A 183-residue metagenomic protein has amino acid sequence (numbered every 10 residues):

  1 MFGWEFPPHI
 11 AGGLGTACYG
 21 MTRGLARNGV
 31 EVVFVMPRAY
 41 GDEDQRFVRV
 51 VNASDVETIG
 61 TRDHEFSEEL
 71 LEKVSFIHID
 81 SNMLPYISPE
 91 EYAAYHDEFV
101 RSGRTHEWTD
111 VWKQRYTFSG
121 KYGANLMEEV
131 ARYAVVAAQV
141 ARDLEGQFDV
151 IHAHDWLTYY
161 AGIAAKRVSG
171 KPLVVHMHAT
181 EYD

Functional and structural regions predicted by a protein language model:
W4, P37, M177-T180: Histidine-centered beta-alpha loop that forms part of the nucleotide-sugar donor binding/catalytic region in diverse
E5-A17, D42-Q45: A short, glycine/small-residue-rich beta-strand->loop->alpha-helix junction that serves as a flexible
G15-A26: Short amphipathic alpha-helix
E31-F34, V174: A structural signal for isolated positions on well-ordered beta-strands in alpha/beta enzyme cores
V33-A141: A conserved catalytic-core segment of Leloir-type glycosyltransferases
D143-Q147: Glycine-rich phosphate-binding loop signature in dinucleotide/nucleotide-binding domains
V150-H152, A165-D183: Active-site proximal beta-strand in glycosyltransferases
H154-T158: Short, solvent-exposed amphipathic helices
